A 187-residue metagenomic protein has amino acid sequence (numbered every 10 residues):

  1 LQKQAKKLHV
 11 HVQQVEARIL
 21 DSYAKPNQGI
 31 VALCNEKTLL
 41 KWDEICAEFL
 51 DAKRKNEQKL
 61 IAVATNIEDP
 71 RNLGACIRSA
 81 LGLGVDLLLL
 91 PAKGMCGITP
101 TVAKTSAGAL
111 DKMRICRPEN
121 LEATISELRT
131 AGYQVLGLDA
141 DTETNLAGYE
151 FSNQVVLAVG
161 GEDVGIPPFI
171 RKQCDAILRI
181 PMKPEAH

Functional and structural regions predicted by a protein language model:
L1-G29: Small-residue-rich anion-binding loops in enzyme active sites
L1-H11, L33, A47-T144: RNA substrate-binding interface of SAM-dependent RNA methyltransferases
A17-R18, K93-M95, E162-V164, M182-H187: Short, acidic/turn-prone active-site loops that include or flank metal/cofactor- and phosphate-binding residues
A17-Y23, T38-L40, L121-I125, E143-T144 (+1 more regions): A short acidic, often aromatic-flanked loop/helix-cap motif at beta-alpha or helix-coil junctions that lines enzyme
K25-F49: A contiguous, low-structure linker/loop signature
S79-G82, T101-A109, P168-H187: Structured adenosyl-cofactor binding patch, chiefly the S-adenosyl-L-methionine
E150-F151, I170: Structural alpha-helical scaffold elements that stabilize or flank donor/cofactor-binding regions in carbohydrate
